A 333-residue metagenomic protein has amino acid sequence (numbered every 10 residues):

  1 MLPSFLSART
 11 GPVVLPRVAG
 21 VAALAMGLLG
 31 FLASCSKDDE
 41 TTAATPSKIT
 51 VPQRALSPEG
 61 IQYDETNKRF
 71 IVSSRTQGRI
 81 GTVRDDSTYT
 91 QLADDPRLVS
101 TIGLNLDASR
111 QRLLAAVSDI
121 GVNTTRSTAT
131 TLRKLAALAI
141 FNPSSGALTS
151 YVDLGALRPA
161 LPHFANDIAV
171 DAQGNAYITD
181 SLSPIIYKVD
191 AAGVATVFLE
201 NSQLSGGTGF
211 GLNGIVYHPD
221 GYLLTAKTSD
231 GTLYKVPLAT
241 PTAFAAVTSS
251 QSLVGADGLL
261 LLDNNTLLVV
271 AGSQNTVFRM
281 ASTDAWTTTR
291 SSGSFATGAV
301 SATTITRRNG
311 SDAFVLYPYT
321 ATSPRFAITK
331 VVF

Functional and structural regions predicted by a protein language model:
L2-F5, A25-V51: Bacterial Sec-dependent N-terminal signal peptides
T45-P52, T88-D94, A147-R158, A195-G207 (+2 more regions): A short beta-strand motif characteristic of beta-propeller blades
Q53-N67, R75, P96-G121, G155-A176 (+5 more regions): Beta-rich, blade/repeat-based domains predominating in secreted/periplasmic proteins but also intracellular
R75, S118-I120, S181-S183, T228-S229 (+2 more regions): Short loop/turn segments immediately following the C-termini of beta-strands
G78-I80, V122-N123, L138, P184-Y187 (+4 more regions): Structural signal for beta-propeller blades
V83-T88, N142-A147, V189-V194, P237-T242 (+2 more regions): Short loop/turn segments that connect beta-strands within beta-propeller blades
A116-R133, P318-F326: Short, conserved, GDST-rich strand-edge loop motifs in beta-rich repeat architectures
A129-Q173: Asp-box/WD-like beta-propeller blade repeats and closely related beta-sheet repeat scaffolds
